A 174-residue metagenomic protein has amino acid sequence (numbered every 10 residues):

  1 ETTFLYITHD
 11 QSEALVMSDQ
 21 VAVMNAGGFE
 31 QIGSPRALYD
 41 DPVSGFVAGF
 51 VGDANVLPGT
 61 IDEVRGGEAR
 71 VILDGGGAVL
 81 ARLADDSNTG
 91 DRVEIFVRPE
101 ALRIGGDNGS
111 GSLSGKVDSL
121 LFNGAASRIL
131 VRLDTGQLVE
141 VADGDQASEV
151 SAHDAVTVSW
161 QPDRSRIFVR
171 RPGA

Functional and structural regions predicted by a protein language model:
E1-I7: Conserved H-loop
H9-D10, S34, P42-V43: Conserved H-loop
D10-V16, R36-A37: Conserved H-loop
L15-S18, F50: Hydrophobic Walker B segment
Q20, I32, D41: Short, glycine/charged-rich "phosphate-handling" switch motifs in NTP-dependent and phosphotransfer domains
A26-G27: Conserved ABC ATPase "signature" C-loop
R36-D40, A48-V51: Short acidic-hydrophobic catalytic motif
A54-V56, I61-A174: Non-catalytic connector elements of ABC transporters
